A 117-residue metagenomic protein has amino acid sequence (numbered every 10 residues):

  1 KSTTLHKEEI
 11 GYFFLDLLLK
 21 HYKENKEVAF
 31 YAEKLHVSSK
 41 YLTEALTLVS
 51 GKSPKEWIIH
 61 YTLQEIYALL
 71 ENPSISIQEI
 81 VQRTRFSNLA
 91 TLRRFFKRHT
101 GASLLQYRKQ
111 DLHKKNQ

Functional and structural regions predicted by a protein language model:
K1, F14-E27, A45-L46, S50 (+3 more regions): Basic, amphipathic alpha-helical hairpins
K1, H6-E9, V37: An amphipathic alpha-helical interaction segment
K7-L15, I59-L63: Short, leucine-enriched amphipathic alpha-helices that occur as contiguous helical runs
N25-I59, Q64: Charge-rich, low-complexity intrinsically disordered segments
A29, K40, S76-E79, L89-A90: Residues within helix-turn-helix
L42, T91-L92, F96: Short hydrophobic/aromatic patch on the recognition helix
V49-S87, Q106-Q117: Terminal helix-turn-helix DNA-binding modules in bacterial transcription factors
